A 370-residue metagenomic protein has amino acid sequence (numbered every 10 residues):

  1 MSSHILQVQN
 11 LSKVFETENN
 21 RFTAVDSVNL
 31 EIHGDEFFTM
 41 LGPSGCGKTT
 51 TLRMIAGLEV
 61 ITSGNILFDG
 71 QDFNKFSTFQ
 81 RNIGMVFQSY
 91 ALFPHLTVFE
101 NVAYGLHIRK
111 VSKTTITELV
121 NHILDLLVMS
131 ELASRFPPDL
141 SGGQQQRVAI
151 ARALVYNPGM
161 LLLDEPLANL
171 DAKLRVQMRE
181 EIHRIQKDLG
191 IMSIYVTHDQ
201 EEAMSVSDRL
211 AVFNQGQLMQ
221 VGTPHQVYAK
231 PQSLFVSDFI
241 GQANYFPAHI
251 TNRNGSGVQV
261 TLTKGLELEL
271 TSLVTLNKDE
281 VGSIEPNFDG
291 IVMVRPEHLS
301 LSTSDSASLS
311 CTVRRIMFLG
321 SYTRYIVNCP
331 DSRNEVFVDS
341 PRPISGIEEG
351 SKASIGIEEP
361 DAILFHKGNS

Functional and structural regions predicted by a protein language model:
M1-V14, D305, G368-S370: ABC-family P-loop ATPase nucleotide-binding domain
L41-P43: The feature captures the beta-strand-to-loop junction immediately N-terminal to the Walker
A56: Helix-to-loop junction immediately C-terminal to a conserved catalytic motif
G64-D72: Conserved ABC transporter NBD signature motif
F76, Q80-D238: ABC ATPase nucleotide-binding domains
A243, R253-S370: Non-catalytic connector elements of ABC transporters
